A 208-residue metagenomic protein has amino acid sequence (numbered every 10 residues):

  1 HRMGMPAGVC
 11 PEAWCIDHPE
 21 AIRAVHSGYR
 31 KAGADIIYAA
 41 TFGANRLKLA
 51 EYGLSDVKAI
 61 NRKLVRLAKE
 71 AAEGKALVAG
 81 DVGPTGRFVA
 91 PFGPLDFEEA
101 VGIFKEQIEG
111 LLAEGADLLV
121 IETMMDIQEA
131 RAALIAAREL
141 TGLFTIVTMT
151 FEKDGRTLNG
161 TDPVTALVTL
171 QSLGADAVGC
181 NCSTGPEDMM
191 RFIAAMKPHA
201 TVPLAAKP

Functional and structural regions predicted by a protein language model:
H1-P208: Domain-level signal for soluble alpha/beta catalytic cores
